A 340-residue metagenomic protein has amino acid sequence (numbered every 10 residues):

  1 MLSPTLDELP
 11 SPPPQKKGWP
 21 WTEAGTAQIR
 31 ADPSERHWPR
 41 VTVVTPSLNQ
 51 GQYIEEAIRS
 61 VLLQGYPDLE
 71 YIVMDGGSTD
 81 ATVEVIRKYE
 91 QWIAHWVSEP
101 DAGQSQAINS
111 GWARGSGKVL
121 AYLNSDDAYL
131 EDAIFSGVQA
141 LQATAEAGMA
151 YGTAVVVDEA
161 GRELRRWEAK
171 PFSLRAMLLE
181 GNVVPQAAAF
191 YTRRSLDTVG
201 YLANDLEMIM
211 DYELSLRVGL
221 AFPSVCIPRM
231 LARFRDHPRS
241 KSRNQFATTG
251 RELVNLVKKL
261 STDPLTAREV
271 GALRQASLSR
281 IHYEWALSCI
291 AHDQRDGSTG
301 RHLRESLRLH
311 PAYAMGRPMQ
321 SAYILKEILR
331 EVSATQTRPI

Functional and structural regions predicted by a protein language model:
M1-S60: N-proximal low-complexity "stem/linker" segments adjacent to membrane-targeting elements
R36-V41, L62-V73, A81, W92-H95: Short loop->beta transition adjacent to catalytic acidic/histidine clusters or analogous donor-positioning motifs
V43, A113, R166-L256: Conserved nucleotide-sugar donor-binding catalytic segment
Q52-E55, D80-K88, A128, D132: Acidic helix N-cap motif at the loop->helix transition within catalytic regions of sugar-transfer enzymes
S60, P67, D75-E84, P100 (+1 more regions): A conserved acidic beta->alpha catalytic loop
E99-G115: Glycine-rich, basic loop-to-helix element that forms the pyrophosphate-binding segment of sugar-nucleotide handling
L120: Short aromatic/hydrophobic "clamp" motif used to bind/position activated sugar donors
A128, D132-L164: Conserved donor NDP-sugar-binding/catalytic core segment of glycosyltransferases
